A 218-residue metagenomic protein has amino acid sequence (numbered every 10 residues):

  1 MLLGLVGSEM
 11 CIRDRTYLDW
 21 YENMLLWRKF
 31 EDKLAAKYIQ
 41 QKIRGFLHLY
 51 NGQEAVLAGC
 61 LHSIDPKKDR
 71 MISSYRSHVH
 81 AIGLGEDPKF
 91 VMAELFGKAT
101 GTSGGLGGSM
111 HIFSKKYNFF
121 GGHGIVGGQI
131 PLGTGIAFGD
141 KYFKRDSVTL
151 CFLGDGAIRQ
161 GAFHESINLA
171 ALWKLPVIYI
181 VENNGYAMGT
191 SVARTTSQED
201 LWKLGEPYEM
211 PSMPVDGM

Functional and structural regions predicted by a protein language model:
M1-I12: Single conserved hydrophobic/aromatic residue that forms the stacking wall/gate of nucleotide- or nucleobase-binding
L18-Y21: Hydrophobic alpha-helical segments at protein termini of multi-pass membrane proteins
W27-E31: Membrane-anchoring hydrophobic helices of lipid-metabolizing enzymes
D32-A35, K42-W173, S191-S197, W202 (+1 more regions): Cofactor-binding active-site loop characterized by glycine-rich and histidine/acidic residues
R76, E182-G185, G217-M218: Short, ordered loop/turn segments at secondary-structure junctions
W173-A193: A short, conserved beta-to-alpha structural element at the edge of catalytic cores that scaffolds binding
P211-V215: Structural signal for short hydrophobic segments within the conserved structured cores of catalytic domains across
